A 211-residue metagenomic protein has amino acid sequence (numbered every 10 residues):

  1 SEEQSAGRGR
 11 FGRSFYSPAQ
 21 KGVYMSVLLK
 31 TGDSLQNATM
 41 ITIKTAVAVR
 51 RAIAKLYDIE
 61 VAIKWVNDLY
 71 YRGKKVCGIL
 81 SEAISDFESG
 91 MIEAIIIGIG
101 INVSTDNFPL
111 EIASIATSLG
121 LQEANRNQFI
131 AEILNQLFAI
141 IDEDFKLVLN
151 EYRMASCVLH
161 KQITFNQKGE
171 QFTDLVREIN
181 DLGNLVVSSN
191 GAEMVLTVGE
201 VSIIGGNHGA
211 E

Functional and structural regions predicted by a protein language model:
S1, V61-W65: General beta-strand structural signal in soluble alpha/beta enzymes
R10-D33, N37, I41-T45: DPxDG-like acidic metal-binding loop motif
D33-L35, I43-V61, Y71-E211: Long, positively charged amphipathic alpha-helical accessory segments at protein N-termini or as interdomain linkers
